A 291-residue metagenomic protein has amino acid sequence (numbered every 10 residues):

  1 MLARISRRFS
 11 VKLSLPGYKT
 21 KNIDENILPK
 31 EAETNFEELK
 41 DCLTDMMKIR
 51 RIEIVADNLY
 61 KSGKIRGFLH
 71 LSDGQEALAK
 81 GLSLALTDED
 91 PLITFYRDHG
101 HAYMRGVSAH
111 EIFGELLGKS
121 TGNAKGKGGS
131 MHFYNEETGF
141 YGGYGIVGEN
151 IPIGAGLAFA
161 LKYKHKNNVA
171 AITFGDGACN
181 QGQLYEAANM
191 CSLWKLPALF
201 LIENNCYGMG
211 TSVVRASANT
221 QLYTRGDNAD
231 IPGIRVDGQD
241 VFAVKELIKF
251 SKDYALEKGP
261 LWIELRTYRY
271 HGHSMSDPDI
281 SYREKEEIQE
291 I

Functional and structural regions predicted by a protein language model:
L2-I5, F9-R97, R105: N-terminal amphipathic, basic-rich helices that act as targeting or association modules
V11-E25, Y254-I291: Glycine/aspartate-rich loop-and-adjacent alpha/beta segment that forms the canonical ThDP
K21-I23, L59-K61, E89-T94, E203-N204 (+2 more regions): Short acidic (Asp/Glu) and glycine-rich catalytic loops that position anionic groups and cofactors
V55-D57, A170, K258-W262: Flexible, glycine/charged-enriched surface loops at secondary-structure junctions
D57, S62-W194, S212-A218, Y223 (+1 more regions): Cofactor-binding active-site loop characterized by glycine-rich and histidine/acidic residues
G100-A102, C179-N180, Y207-G210, F242-A243 (+1 more regions): Flexible loop/turn segments at secondary-structure boundaries
W194-V214: A short, conserved beta-to-alpha structural element at the edge of catalytic cores that scaffolds binding
C206, S212-W262, T267: Conserved phosphate-handling catalytic cores of large alpha/beta enzymes
